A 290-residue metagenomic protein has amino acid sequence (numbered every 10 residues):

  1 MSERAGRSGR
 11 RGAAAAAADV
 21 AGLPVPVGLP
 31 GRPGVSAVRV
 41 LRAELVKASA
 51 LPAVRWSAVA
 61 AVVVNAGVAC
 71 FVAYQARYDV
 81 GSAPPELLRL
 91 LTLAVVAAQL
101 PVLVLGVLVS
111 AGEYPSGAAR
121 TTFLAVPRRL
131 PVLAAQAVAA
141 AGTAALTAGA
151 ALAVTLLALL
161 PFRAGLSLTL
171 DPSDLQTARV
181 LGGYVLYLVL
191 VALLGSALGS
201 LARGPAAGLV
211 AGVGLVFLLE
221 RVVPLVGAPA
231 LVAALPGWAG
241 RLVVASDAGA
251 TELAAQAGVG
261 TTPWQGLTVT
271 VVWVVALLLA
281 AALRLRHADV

Functional and structural regions predicted by a protein language model:
E3-G12, A17-G34, V54, A58-G106 (+3 more regions): Secretory targeting signals
A37-P52: A short amphipathic helical element positioned immediately N-terminal to and/or at the very start of a transmembrane
A53, R128-L130, G204-A206: Membrane-helix interface segments
A61-N65, A140, V213-F217, A239 (+1 more regions): Residue-level recognition of pore/gate-forming positions within transmembrane alpha-helices of multi-pass
L103-L130, A137: Transmembrane helix boundary and interhelical loop/hinge segments in multi-pass membrane proteins
L108, L152, L156, L160 (+7 more regions): Transmembrane alpha-helix boundary and packing residues in multipass membrane permease domains and related
P205-L242: Transmembrane helix segments
A280-V290: Membrane-interface capping segments at transmembrane-helix boundaries
